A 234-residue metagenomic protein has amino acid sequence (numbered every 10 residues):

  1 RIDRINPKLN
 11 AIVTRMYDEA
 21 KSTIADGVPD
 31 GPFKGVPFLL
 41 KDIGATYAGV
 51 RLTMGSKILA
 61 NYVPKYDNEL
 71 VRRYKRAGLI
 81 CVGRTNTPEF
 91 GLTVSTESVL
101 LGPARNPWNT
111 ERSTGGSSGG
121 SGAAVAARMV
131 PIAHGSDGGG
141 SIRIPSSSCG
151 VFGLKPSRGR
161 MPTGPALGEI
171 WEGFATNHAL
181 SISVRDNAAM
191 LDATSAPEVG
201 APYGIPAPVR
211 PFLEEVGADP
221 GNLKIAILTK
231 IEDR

Functional and structural regions predicted by a protein language model:
R1-G138, G221: Gly/Ser-rich catalytic/binding loops embedded in alpha/beta enzyme cores
G27-V28, A77-G78, E97, S148 (+2 more regions): Alpha-helix boundary/capping residues
Y47, G116-G119, S146-C149, P156 (+2 more regions): Short, solvent-exposed loop/turn segments at the edges of secondary structure
V50-L52, L92-T96, R143-S148, P165-L167 (+1 more regions): Short acidic, glycine/serine/threonine-rich loops at helix termini
R72, G119, A123, A127-R128 (+4 more regions): Residues on a specific face of well-ordered alpha-helices
P88-F90, G140-R143, D233-R234: Flexible loop/turn segments at secondary-structure boundaries
G138-P165: Glycine/threonine-rich beta-strand-loop-alpha-helix active-site module that forms ligand/phosphate-binding
K155-R234: A short helix-breaking turn/cap at a secondary-structure junction
